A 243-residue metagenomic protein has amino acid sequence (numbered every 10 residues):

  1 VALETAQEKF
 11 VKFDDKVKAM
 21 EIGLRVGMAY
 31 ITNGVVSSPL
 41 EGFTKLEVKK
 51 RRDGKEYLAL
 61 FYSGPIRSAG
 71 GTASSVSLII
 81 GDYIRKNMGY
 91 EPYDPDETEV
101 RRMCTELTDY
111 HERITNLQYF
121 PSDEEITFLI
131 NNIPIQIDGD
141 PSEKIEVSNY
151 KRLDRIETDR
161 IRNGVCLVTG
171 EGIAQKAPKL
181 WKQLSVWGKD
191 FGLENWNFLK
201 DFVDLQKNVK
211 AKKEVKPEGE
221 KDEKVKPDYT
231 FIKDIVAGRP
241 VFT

Functional and structural regions predicted by a protein language model:
V1-T243: Extended, Lys/Arg-rich, non-catalytic nucleic-acid recognition/anchoring regions of very large nucleic-acid-interacting
